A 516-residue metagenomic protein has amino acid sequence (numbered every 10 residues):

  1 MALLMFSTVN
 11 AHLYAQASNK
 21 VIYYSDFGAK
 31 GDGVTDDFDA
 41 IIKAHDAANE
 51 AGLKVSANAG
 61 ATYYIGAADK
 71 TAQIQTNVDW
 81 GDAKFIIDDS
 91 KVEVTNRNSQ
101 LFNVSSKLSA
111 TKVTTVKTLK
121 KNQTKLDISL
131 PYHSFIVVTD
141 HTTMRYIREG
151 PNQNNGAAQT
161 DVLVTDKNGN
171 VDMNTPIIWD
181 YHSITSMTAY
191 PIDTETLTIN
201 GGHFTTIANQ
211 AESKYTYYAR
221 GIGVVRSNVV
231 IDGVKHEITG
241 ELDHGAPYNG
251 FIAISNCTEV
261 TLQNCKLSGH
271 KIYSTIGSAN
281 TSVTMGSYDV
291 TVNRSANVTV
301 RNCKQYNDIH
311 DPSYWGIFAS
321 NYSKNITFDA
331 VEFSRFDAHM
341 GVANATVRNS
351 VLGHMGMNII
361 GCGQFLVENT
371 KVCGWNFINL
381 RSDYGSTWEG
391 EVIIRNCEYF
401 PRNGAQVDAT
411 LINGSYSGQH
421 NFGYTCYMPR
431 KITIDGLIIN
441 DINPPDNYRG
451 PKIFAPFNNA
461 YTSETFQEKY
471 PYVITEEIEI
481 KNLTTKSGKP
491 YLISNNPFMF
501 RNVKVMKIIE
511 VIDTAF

Functional and structural regions predicted by a protein language model:
M1-T8: Bacterial N-terminal signal peptides
L13-A40: Right-handed parallel beta-helix/beta-solenoid
V21, G52-K54, G60-T62, A67-T71 (+27 more regions): Detector for repetitive beta-architecture
G28, F38, I42, A51-Q100 (+7 more regions): N-terminal extracellular ligand-recognition/capping segment immediately after the signal peptide
S90-N98, T206-Q210, K214-T216, G233 (+3 more regions): Extracellular beta-rich repeat passengers
H133, D140-K167, H203-H354: Right-handed parallel beta-helix
K167-I177: Short, solvent-exposed secondary-structure boundary/capping segments
